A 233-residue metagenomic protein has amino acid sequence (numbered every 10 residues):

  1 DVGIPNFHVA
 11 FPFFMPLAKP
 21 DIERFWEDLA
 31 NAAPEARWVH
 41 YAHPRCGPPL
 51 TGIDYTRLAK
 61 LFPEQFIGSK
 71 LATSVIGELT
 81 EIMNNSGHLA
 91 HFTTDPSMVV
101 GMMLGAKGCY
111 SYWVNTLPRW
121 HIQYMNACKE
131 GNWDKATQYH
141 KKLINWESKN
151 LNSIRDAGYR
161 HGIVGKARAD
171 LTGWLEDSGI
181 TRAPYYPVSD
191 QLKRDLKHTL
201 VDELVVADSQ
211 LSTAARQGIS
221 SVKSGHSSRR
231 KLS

Functional and structural regions predicted by a protein language model:
D1-G3, S86, G105, G173 (+1 more regions): Glycine-centered loop/turn motif at secondary-structure junctions
D1-P49, Y185: Active-site beta->alpha loop and helix N-cap motifs at the rims of alpha/beta catalytic domains
P12, V114, R182: Residue-level "edge-of-site" marker
D21, S74, L192: Soluble or luminal CAZymes and related metallo-dependent hydrolases
A32-A36, H43-N152: Catalytic alpha/beta core domains of metabolic enzymes, predominantly
W120-S233: C-terminal alpha-helical cap/extension of soluble enzyme domains
